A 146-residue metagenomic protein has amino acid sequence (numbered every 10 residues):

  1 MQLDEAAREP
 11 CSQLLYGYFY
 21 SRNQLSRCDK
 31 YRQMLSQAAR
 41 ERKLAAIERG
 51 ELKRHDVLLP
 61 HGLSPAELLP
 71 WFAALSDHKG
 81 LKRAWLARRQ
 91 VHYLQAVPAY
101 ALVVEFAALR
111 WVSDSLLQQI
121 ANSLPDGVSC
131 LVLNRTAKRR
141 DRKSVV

Functional and structural regions predicted by a protein language model:
M1-L3: Alpha-helical adaptor scaffolds
E9-S12, G17-W71: Surface-exposed beta-loop interaction hotspot
K43-I47, K53-R135: A contiguous, surface-oriented mixed alpha/beta subdomain in the mid-to-C-terminal portion of proteins that forms
R140: Acidic-aromatic/histidine active-site loop/patch
V145: Conserved small/polar residues in nucleotide/adenosyl-binding loops
